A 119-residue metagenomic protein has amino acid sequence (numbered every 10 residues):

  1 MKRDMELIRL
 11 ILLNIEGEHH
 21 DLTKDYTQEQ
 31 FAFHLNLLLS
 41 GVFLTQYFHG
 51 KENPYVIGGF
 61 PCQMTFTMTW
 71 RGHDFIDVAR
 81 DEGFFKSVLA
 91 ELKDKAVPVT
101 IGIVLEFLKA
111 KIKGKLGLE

Functional and structural regions predicted by a protein language model:
M1-L22: Short amphipathic alpha-helical interface segments
R3, L7, Q30, H34 (+2 more regions): Residue-level detector of well-ordered alpha-helical segments, enriched for hydrophobic/aromatic packing positions
Q30-L44: Basic amphipathic alpha-helical segments that dock to polyanions
H49-V78: Accessory beta->alpha helical hairpin/"wing" motif in late/C-terminal subdomains of nucleic-acid enzymes
D77-E119: Exposed, interaction-prone assembly regions rather than primary DNA-binding/catalytic cores
